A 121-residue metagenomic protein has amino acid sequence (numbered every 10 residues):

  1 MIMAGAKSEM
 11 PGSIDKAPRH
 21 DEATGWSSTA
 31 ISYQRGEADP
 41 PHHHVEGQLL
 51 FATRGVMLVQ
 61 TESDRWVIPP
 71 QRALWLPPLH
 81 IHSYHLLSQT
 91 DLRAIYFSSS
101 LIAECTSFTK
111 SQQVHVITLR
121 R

Functional and structural regions predicted by a protein language model:
M1-M57: Generic protein-terminus/edge-of-domain signal
I2-E9, S13-H20, G25-S27, A73-R121: A hydrophobic/aromatic-rich effector-binding and dimerization subdomain of bacterial HTH-type transcriptional regulators
E37-D39, G55, R65, H82 (+2 more regions): Residues that cap or initiate secondary-structure elements
V45, T61-S63, S88-T90: A generic beta-sheet turn/junction motif
L50-F51, V67, W75, H85: Well-ordered beta-strand positions
A52-P69: A short beta-strand-loop-beta hairpin characteristic of the jelly-roll/cupin
